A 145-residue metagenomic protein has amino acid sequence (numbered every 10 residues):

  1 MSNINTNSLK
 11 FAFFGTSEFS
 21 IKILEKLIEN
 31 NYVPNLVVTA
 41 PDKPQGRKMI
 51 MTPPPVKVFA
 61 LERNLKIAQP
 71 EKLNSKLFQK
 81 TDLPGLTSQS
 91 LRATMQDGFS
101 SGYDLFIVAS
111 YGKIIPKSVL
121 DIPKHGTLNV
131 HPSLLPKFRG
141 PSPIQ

Functional and structural regions predicted by a protein language model:
M1-Q145: One-carbon transfer enzymes
